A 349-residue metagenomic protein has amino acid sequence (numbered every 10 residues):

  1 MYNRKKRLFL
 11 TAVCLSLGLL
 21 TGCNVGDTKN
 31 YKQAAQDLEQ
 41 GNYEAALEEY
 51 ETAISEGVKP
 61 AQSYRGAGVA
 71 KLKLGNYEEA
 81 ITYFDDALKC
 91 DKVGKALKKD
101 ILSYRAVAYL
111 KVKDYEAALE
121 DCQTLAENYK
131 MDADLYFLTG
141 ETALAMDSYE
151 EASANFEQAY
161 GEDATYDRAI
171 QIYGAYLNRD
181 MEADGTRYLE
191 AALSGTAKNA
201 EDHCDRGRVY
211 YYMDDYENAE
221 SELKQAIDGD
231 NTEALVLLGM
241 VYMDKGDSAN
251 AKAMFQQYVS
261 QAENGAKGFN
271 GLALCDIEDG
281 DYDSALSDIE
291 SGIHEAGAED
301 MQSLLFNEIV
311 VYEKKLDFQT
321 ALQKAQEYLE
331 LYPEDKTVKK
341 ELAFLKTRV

Functional and structural regions predicted by a protein language model:
T28-K29, A61-Q62, A96-D100, D134 (+7 more regions): Start-of-helix register in tetratricopeptide repeats
A35, V69, V107, E141 (+6 more regions): Residue-level recognition of tetratricopeptide repeat
E39-Q40, K73, K111, A145-M146 (+7 more regions): Register position in tetratricopeptide repeats
V58, K92, A96, Y129-M131 (+6 more regions): Short coil turns that delineate tetratricopeptide repeat
G66, K73, L97-Y104, L138 (+6 more regions): Canonical tetratricopeptide repeat
